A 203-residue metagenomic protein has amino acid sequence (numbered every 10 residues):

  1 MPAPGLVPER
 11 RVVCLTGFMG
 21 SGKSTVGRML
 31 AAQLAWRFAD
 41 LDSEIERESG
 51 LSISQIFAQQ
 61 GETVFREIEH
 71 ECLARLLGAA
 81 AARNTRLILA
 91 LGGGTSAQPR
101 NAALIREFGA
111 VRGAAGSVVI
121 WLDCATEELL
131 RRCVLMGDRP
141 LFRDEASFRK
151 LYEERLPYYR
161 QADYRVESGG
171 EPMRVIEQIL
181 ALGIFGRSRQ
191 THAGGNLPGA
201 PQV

Functional and structural regions predicted by a protein language model:
M1-R10, Q33, R86, V118 (+1 more regions): NTP-dependent small-molecule kinase module
L15: Hydrophobic anchor at the beta1->P-loop junction of P-loop NTPases
F18: P-loop (Walker A) phosphate-binding loop of NTP-binding proteins
S21: ATP-binding Walker
S24: Walker A/P-loop
L41-L104: ATP-dependent small-molecule kinase phosphotransfer cores that center on conserved nucleotide phosphate-binding segments
A110-P157: A glycine- and Lys/Arg-enriched "phosphate-lid" helix/loop adjacent to the NTP-binding pocket of small-molecule kinases
